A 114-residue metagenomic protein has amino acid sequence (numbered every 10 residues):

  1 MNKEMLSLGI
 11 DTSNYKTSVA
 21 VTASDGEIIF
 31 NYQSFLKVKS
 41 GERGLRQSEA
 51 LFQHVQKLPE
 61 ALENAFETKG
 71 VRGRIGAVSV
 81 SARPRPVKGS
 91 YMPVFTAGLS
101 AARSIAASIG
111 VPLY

Functional and structural regions predicted by a protein language model:
M1-Y114: Short acidic/glycine-rich loops and adjacent helix/strand connectors that line catalytic pockets where negatively
